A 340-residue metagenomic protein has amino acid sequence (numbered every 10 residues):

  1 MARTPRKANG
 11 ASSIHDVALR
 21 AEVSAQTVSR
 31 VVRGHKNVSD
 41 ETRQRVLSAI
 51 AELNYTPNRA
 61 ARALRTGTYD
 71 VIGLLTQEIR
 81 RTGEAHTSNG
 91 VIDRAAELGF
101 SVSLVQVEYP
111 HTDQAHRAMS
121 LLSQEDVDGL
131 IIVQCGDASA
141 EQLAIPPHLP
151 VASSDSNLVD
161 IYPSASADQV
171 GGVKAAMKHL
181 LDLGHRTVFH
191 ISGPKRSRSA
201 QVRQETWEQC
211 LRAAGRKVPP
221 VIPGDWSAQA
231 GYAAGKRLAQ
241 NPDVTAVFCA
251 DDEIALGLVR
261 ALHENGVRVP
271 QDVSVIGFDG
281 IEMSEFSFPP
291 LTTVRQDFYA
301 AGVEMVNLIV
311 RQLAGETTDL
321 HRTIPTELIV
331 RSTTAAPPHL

Functional and structural regions predicted by a protein language model:
M1-D70, P338: N-terminal helix-turn-helix DNA-binding module of bacterial transcription factors
M1-N9, V71-K178: Alpha-helical recognition/docking segments in bacterial nutrient-uptake and carbohydrate-utilization systems
K7, N241-L340: Flexible loop/turn connectors
A25-R30, L64-R80, H86, G90 (+2 more regions): Short beta-strand segments enriched in small/hydrophobic residues
T56, A96-S101, P150, R186 (+2 more regions): Residue-level detector of anion-binding/catalytic polar loops
R59, Q77-H86, L104-Q114, A165-A175 (+5 more regions): Hinge/beta->alpha junction and helix N-cap segments in small-molecule ligand-binding domains
E97-L98, L211-K217, A239-D243, E264-V269: Short helix-capping segments at alpha-helix termini
